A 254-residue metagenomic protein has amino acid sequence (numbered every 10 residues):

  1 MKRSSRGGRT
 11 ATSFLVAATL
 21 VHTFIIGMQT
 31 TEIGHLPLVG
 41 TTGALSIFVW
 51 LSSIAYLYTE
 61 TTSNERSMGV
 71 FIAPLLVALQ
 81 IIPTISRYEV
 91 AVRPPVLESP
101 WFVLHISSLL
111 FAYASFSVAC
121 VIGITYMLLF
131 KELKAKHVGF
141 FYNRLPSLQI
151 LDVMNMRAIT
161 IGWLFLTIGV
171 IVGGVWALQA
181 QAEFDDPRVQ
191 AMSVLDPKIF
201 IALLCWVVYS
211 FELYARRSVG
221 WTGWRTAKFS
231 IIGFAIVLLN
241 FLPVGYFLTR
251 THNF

Functional and structural regions predicted by a protein language model:
M1-V92, S107-F130, I150-F184, S193-N253: Hydrophobic cores of alpha-helical transmembrane segments in multi-pass integral membrane proteins
R93, L97-E98, F141: Glycine-rich, flexible loop/turn motifs
V96-S107: Acidic/Ser/Thr-rich, low-complexity mid-to-C-terminal regulatory regions of eukaryotic proteins
L97, D186-V189: Juxtamembrane membrane-water interface segments that cap and precede transmembrane helices
L133-Q149: Juxtamembrane inter-helical linkers in multi-pass membrane proteins
